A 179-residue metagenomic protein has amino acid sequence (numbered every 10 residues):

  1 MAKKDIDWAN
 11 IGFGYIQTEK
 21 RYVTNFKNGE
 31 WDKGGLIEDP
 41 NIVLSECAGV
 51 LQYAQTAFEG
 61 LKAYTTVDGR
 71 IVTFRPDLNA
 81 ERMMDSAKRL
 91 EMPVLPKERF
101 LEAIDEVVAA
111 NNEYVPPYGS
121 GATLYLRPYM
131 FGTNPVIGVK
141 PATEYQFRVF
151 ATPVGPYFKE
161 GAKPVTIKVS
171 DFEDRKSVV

Functional and structural regions predicted by a protein language model:
M1-S177: Conserved alpha/beta cores of soluble small-molecule-handling proteins
